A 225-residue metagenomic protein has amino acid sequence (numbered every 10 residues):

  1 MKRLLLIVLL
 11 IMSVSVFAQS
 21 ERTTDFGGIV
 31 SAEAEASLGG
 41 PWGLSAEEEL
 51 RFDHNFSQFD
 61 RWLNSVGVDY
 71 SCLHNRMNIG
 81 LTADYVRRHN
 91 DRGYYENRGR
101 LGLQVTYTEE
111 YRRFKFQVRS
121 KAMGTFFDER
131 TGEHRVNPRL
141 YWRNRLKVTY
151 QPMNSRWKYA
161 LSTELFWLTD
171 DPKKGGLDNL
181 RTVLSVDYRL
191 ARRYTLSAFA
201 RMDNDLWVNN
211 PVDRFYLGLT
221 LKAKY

Functional and structural regions predicted by a protein language model:
L9-F17: Hydrophobic h-region of N-terminal signal peptides that target proteins for export in Gram-negative bacteria
Q19-N78: Start-of-domain marker
T24-G28, D60-N64, N97-L101, V136-W142 (+2 more regions): Residues that define the transmembrane beta-barrel architecture of outer-membrane proteins
A36, Y70-C72, Y107-E109, Y150-P152 (+2 more regions): Residue-level signature of outer-membrane beta-barrel architecture
P41-A46, N75-I79, R112-F116, N154-K158 (+1 more regions): Repeated loop/turn-to-beta-strand initiation elements of outer-membrane beta-barrel proteins
A46-E48, I79-A83, V105, V118-S120 (+3 more regions): Membrane-embedded beta-strand positions of outer-membrane beta-barrel proteins
E48-H54, C72, A83-H89, E109-Y111 (+4 more regions): Transmembrane beta-strands of outer-membrane beta-barrel pores
V105, D213-Y225: Outer-membrane beta-barrel "beta-signal"
